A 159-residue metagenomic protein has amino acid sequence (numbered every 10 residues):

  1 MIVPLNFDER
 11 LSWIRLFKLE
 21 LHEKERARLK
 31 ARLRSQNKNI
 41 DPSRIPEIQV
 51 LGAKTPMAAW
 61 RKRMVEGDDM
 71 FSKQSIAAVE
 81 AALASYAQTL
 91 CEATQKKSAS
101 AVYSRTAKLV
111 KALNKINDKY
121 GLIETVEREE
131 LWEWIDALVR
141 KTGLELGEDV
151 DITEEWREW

Functional and structural regions predicted by a protein language model:
I2-P42, Y120-W159: Amphipathic alpha-helical binding modules
P4-C91: Short terminal alpha-helical segments
S75, Q95-V102, Y120-R128: Residue-level recognition of alpha-helical structural elements
L83, L90-I116: Mature extracytoplasmic domains of secretory-pathway proteins
A84, A107-N114, E129, E133-R140: Generic structural signal for well-ordered, non-transmembrane alpha-helical segments in soluble/cytosolic regions
